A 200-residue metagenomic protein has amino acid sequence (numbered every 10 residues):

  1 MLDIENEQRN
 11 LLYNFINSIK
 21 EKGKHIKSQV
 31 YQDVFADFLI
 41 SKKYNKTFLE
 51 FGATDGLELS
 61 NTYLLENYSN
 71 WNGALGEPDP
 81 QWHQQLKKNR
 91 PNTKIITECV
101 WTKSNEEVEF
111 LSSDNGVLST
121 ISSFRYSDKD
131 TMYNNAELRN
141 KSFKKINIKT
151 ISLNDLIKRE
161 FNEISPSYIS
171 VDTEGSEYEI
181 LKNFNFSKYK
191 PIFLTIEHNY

Functional and structural regions predicted by a protein language model:
M1-Y200: Phosphate/nucleotide-binding beta-alpha loop and adjacent structural elements of enzyme active sites
